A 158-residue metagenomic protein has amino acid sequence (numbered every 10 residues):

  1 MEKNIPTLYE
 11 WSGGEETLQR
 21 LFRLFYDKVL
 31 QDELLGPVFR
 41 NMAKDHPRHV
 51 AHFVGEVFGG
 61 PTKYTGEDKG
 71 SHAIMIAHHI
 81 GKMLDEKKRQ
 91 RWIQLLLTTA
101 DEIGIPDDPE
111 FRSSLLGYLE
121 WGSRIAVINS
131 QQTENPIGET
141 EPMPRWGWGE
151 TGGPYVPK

Functional and structural regions predicted by a protein language model:
E2-L8, Q19-D108, R112-Y118, I125 (+4 more regions): Heme-based O2/NO sensor domains and their adjacent alpha-helical segments, primarily globin folds but also including
W11-E16: Short, solvent-exposed beta-strand/turn "edge" segments of beta-rich domains on protein surfaces
